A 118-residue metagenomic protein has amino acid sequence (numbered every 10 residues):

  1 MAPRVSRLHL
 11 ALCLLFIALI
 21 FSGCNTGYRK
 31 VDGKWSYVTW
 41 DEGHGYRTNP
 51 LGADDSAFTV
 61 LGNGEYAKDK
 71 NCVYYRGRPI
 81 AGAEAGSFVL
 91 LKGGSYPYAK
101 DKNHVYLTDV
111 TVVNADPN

Functional and structural regions predicted by a protein language model:
M1-L12: Bacterial N-terminal signal peptides that target proteins for export
A11-I20: Bacterial N-terminal signal peptides
C24-N118: Non-catalytic tandem-repeat scaffold regions and their flanking low-complexity/translocation tails
